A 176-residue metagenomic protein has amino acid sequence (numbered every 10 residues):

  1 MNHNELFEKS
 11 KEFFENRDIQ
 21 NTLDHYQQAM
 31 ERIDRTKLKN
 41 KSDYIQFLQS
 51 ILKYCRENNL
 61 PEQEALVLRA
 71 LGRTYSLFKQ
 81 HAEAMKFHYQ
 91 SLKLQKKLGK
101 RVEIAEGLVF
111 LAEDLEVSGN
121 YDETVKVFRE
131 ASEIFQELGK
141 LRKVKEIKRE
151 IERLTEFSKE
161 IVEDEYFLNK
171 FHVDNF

Functional and structural regions predicted by a protein language model:
M1-F176: Intrinsically disordered, low-complexity regions
